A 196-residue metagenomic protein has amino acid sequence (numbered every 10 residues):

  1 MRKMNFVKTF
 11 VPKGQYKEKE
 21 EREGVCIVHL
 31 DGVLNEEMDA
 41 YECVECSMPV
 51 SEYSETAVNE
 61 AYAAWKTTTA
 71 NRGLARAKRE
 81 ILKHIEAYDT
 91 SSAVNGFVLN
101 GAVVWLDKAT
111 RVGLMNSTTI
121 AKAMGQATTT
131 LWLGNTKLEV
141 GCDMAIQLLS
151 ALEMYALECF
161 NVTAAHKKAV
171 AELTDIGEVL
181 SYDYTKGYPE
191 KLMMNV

Functional and structural regions predicted by a protein language model:
M1-V196: A preference for well-ordered globular domain cores that mediate specific macromolecular interactions or catalysis
